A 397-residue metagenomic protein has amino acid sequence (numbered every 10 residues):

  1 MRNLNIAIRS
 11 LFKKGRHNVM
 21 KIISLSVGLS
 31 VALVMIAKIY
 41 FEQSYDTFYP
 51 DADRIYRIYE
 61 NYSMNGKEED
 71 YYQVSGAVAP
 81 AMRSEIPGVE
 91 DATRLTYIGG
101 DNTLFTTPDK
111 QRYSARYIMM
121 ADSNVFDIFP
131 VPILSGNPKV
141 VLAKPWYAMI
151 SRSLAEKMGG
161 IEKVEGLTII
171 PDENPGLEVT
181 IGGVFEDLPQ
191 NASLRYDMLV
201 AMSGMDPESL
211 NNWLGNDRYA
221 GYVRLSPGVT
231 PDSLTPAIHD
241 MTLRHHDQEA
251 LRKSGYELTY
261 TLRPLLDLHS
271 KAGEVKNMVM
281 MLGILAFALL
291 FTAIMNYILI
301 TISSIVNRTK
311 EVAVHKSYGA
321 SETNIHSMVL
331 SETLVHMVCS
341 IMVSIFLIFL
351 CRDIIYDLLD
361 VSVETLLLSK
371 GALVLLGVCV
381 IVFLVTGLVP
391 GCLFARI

Functional and structural regions predicted by a protein language model:
M1-N5, R9, L388-I397: Feature of multi-pass inner-membrane transport and sensor proteins that recognizes transmembrane helices together
R2-L4, R9-N18, Y49, D240-A288 (+3 more regions): Membrane-helix entry/capping segments
L4-F12, R16, M20, M295-H336: Intracellular coupling helices
K21-M35: Hydrophobic membrane-insertion alpha-helices, especially the h-region of bacterial N-terminal signal peptides
A32-E165, D172-T180, P236: Structured, solvent-exposed hinge/loop segments at the ends of secondary-structure elements
V34, T333-R396: Small-residue-rich transmembrane alpha-helices
I36, L285-V312, V385-G391: A hydrophobic alpha-helix feature that marks transmembrane segments and, especially, their cytosolic C-terminal ends
D122-S135, A148-E274: Mid-to-C-terminal secondary-structure elements that act as membrane-proximal/extracytoplasmic interface segments
